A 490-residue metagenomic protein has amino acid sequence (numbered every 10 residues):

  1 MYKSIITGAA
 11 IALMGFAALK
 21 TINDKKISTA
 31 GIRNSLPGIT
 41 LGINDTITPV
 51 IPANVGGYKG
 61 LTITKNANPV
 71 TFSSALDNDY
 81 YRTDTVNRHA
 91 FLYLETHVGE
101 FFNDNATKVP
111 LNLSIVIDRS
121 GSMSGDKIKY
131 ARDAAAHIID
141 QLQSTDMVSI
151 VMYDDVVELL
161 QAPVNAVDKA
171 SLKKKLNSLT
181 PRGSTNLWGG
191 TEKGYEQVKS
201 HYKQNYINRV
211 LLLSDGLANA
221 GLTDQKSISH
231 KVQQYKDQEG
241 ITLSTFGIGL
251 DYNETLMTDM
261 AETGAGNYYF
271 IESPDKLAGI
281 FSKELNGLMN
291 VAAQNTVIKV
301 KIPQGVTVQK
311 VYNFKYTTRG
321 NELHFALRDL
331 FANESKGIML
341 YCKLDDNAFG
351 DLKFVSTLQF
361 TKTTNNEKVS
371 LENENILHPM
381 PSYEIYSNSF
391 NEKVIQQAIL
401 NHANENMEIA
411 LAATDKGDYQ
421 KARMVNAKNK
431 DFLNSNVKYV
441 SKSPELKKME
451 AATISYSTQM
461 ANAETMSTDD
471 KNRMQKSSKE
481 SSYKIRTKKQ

Functional and structural regions predicted by a protein language model:
Y2-S144, V148-S149, E158-K174, L179-L187 (+9 more regions): Von Willebrand factor
L94, D118, D215, A261 (+3 more regions): Residue-level signature of catalytic and energy-coupling elements of molecular machines, predominantly ATP/GTP-dependent
H97, V116-R119, V151-D155, L213-G216 (+2 more regions): Active-site-proximal beta-strand/loop segments in catalytic clefts of secreted hydrolases
M123, E158-L159, A218-A220, D251-E254 (+1 more regions): Flexible loop/turn segments at secondary-structure boundaries
N205-L211: Periplasmic-binding protein-like
K226-T242, I248-E367: Acidic, polar loop-rich interaction surfaces within structured domains
S335, F349, V394, E405-E408 (+1 more regions): Short, conserved sequence motifs used for protein processing/export or organelle targeting and for catalysis
Y386-E405: TPR-adjacent "capping" and linker segments in tetratricopeptide-repeat scaffold/adaptor proteins
